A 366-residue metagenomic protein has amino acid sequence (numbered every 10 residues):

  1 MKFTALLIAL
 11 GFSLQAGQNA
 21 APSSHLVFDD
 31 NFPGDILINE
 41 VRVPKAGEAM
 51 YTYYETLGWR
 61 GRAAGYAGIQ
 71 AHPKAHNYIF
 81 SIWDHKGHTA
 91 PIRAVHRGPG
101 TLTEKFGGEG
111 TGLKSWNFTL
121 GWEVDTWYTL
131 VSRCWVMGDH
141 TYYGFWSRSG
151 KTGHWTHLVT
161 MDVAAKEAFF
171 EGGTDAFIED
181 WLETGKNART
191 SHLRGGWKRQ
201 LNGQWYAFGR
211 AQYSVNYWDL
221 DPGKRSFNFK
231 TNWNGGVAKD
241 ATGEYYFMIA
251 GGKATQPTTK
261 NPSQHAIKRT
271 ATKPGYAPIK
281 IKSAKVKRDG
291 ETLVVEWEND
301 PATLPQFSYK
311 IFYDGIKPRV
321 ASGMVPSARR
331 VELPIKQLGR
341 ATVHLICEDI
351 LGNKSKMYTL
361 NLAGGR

Functional and structural regions predicted by a protein language model:
G17-G34, E40-M50, E183-W297, L304: Activation corresponds to long, low-complexity, non-globular regions
G17-L102, N117: Secretory/extracellular carbohydrate-interaction modules and structurally similar beta-sandwich "look-alikes"
F106-W127: Short, aromatic/His-centered strand-loop micro-motif at the edge of beta-sheets
W122-H157: Carbohydrate-binding surfaces in secreted/extracellular proteins
D300-F312: Solvent-exposed loop/turn segments flanking beta-strands in beta-repeat/beta-sandwich domains
K310-Q337: Recognizes extended acidic, P/S/T-rich segments that occur within or adjacent to Ig-like beta-sandwich modules
I335-K354: Beta-strand-rich modules
L351-G365: Extracellular fibronectin type III
